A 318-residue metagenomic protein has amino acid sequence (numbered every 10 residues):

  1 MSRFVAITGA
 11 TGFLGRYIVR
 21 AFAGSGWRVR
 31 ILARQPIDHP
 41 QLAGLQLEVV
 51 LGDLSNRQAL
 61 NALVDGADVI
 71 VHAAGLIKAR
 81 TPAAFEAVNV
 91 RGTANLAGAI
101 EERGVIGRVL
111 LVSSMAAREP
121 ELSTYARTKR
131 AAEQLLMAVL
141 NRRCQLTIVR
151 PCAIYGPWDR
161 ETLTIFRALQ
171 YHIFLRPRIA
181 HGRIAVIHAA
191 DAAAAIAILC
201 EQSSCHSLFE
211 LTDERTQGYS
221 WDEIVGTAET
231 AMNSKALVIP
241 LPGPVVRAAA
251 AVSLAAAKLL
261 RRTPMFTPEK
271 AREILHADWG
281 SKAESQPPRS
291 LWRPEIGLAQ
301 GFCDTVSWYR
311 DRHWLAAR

Functional and structural regions predicted by a protein language model:
V5-S25: N-terminal Rossmann NAD(P)H-binding glycine-rich loop of SDR-like oxidoreductase domains
T8, L32, A73-A74, V109-M115 (+1 more regions): SDR active-site strand-loop-helix element
D38-Q41, L47-R91, E101, M115-P120: NAD(P)H-binding glycine-rich loop region in Rossmannoid oxidoreductase-like domains and their noncatalytic homologs
A84-V90, L122-E133, D159, G182-V186 (+2 more regions): Short-chain dehydrogenase/reductase
R91-R130, T147: Conserved Rossmann-fold NAD(P)-dependent oxidoreductase catalytic core, especially the SDR/UDP-sugar
Q134-P157: Conserved beta-loop-beta element that borders a ligand/cofactor-binding pocket
R160-T164, I179-C200, H206-S207, S220-E223: Substrate-positioning beta->alpha
L199-M265, I296-R318: Mid/C-terminal beta-alpha module of Rossmann-like enzyme folds, strongest in SDR-family dehydrogenases/epimerases
